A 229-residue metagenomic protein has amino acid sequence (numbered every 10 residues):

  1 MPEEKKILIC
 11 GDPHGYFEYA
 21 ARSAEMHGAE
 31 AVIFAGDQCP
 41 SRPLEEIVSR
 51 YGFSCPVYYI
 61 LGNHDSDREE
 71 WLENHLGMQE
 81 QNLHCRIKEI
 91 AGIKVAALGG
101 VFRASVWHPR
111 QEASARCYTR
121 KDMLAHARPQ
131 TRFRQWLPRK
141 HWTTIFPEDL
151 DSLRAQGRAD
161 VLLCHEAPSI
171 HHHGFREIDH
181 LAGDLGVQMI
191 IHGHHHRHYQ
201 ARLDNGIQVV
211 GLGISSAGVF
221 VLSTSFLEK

Functional and structural regions predicted by a protein language model:
P2-E4, Y19, K88-A91, H180-L185 (+1 more regions): Binuclear metal-dependent phosphoesterase catalytic core
P2-K5, E18, P138-G186: Active-site-proximal segments of metal-dependent phosphoesterases and phosphodiesterases across multiple
E4-H14, G92-V101, V161-H165, V209-G213: Active-site-proximal beta-strand elements of phosphoester/diester hydrolases
C10, G15-A91, G183, L212: Core catalytic region of metal-dependent phosphoesterases/phosphodiesterases, especially metallo-beta-lactamase-like
H14-A20, C39-P43, N63-W71, I87 (+4 more regions): Active-site environment of divalent metal-dependent phosphoester hydrolases
A20-M26, L150-Q156, L222-E228: Short amphipathic alpha-helix with an adjacent loop that forms part of the alpha/beta core around
E30-A31, D160-V161, M189: Short, Asp-centered acidic motifs that coordinate Mg2+ and/or phosphate in catalytic or ligand-binding sites
I93-H165: Active-site-proximal loop/helix segment associated with metal-binding centers of metalloenzymes
